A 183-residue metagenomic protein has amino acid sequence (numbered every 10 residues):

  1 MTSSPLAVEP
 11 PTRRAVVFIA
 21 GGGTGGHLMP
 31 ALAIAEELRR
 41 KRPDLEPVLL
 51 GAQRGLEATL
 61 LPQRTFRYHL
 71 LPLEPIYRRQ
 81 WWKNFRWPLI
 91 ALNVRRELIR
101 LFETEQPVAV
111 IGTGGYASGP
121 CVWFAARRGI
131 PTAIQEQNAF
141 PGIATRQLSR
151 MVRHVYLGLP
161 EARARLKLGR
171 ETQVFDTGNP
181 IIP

Functional and structural regions predicted by a protein language model:
T2-P11: Positively charged, low-complexity intrinsically disordered leader regions
R14-T24, D44-N93, E97, T172-P180: Conserved nucleotide-sugar phosphate-binding/catalytic loop shared by glycosyltransferases and other
A20, P30, L50-Q53, T113 (+2 more regions): Replace "coordinates the UDP/GDP/TDP-sugar" with "coordinates nucleotide-activated sugar donors
G23-G25, G115-A117, A139-F140: Residue-level detector of alpha-helix initiation sites
H27-L38: Short amphipathic alpha-helix
E97-V110, S118-A133, R146-M151: Glycosyltransferases and closely related glycan-assembly transferases that use nucleotide-activated donors
A126-P183: Active-site-proximal region of nucleotide-activated glycan assembly enzymes, centered on histidine/acidic-rich loops
